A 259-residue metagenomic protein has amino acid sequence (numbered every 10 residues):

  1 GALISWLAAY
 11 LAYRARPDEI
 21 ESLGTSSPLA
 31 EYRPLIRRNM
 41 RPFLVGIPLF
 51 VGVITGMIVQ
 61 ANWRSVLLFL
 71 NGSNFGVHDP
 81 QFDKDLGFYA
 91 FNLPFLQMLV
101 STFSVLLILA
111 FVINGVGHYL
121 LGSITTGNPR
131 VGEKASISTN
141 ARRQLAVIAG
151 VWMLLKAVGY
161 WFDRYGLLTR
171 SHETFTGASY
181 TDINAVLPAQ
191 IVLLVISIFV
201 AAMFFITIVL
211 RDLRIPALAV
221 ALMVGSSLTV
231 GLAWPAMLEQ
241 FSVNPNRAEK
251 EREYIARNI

Functional and structural regions predicted by a protein language model:
G1-L86, N92-L93, Q97-N258: Contiguous transmembrane helix-bundle modules in multi-pass membrane proteins
